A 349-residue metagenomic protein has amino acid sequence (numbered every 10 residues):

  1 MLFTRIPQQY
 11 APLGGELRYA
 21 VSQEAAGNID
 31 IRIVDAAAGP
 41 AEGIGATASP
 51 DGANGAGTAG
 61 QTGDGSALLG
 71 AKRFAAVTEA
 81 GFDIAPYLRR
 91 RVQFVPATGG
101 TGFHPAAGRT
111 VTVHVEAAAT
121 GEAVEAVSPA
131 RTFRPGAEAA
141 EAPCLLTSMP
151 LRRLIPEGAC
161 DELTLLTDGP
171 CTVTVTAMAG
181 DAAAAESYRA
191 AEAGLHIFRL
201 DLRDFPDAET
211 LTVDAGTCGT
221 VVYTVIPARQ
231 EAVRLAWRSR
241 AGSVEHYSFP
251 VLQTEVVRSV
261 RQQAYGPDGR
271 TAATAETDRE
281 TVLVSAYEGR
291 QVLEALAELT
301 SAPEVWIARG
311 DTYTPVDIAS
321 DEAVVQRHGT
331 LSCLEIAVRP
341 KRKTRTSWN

Functional and structural regions predicted by a protein language model:
M1-A228: Preference for solvent-exposed, low-hydrophobicity sequence contexts
L2-A20, E24, A56, R153-D168 (+2 more regions): Extracellular/virion structural assembly segments
